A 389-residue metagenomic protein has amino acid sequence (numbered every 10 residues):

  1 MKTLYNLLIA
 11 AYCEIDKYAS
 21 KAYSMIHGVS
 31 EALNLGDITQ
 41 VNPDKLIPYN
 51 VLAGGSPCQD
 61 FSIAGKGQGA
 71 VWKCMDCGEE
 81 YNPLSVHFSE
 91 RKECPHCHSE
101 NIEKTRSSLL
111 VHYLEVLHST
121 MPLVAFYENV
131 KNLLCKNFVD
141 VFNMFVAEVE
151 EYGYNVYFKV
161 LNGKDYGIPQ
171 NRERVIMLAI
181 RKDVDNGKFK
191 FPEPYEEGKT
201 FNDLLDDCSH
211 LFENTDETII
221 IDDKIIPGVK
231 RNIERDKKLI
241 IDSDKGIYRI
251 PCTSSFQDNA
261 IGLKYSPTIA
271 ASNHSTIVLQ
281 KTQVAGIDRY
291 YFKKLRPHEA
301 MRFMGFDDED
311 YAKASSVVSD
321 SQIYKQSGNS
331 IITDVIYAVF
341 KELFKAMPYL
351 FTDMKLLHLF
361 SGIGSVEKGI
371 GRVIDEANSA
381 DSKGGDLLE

Functional and structural regions predicted by a protein language model:
M1-I9, A22, G67, V71-E100 (+5 more regions): S-adenosyl-L-methionine-dependent DNA methyltransferase catalytic core
A10, A32, N50, L123 (+1 more regions): Conserved acidic residues
C13-K17, E128-N129, D381-S382, D386-E389: Conserved acidic E/D residue at the C-terminus of a beta-strand in Rossmann-like folds
D16, N34-N42, V160-K164: Conserved acidic residues
Y18-A22, L109: Conserved short alpha-helix immediately C-terminal to the canonical SAM/SAH-binding motif I of Rossmann-like
K21-P43: S-adenosyl-L-methionine
K45-L46, G262: A short, aliphatic-rich alpha-helical micro-motif
A53-N155: A mobile, often basic/glycine-rich helix-loop segment that functions as the active-site lid/recognition loop
